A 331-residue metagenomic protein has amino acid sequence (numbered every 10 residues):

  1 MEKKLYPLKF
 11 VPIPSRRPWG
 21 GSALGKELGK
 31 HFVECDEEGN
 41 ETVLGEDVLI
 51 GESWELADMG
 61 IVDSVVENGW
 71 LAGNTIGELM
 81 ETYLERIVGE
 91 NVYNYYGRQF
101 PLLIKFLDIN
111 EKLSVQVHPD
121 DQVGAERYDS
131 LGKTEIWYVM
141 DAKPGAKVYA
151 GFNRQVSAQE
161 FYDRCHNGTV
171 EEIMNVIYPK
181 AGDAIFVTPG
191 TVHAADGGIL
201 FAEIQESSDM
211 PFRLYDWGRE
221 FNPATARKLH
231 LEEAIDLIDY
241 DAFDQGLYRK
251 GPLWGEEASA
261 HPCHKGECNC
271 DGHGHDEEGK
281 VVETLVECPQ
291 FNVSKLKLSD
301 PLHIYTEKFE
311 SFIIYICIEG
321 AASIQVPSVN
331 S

Functional and structural regions predicted by a protein language model:
M1-V156, D216-H275, V293: Transition-metal
I104-K105, L113, E135-Y138, V176-I177 (+3 more regions): His/acidic/aromatic-lined binding-pocket segments of jelly-roll/cupin-type domains and related regulatory beta-sandwich
G124-E126, V192-G197, A202-Q205, L296 (+2 more regions): Short beta-strand His + acidic residue motifs that chelate non-heme Fe in jelly-roll/DSBH and cupin folds
V139-F161, V282-L285, D300-S311: Short beta-strand/loop turn elements enriched in aromatics
D163-V170, A321: Short, structured beta-strand/loop micro-motifs enriched in basic residues and often containing a Trp
N167, I173, A184-F186, T191-G251: An exposed, glycine/acidic-rich loop-and-rim segment of catalytic or binding clefts
M174-F186, V326-S331: Short acidic-glycine-tyrosine-enriched beta hairpin
L253-G266, G272-N330: Acidic/His-leaning functional-site neighborhoods
